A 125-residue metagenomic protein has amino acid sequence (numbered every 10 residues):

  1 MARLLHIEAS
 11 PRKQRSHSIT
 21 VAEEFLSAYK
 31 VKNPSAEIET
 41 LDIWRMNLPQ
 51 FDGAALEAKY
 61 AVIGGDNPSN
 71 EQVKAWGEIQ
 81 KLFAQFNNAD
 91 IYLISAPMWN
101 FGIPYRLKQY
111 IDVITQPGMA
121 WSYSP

Functional and structural regions predicted by a protein language model:
A2-A96, F101-Y105, Q109-Q116: N-terminal beta1-alpha1-beta2 submodule of the flavodoxin-like/Rossmannoid cofactor-binding fold
I114-P125: Short, acidic/small-residue loops that bind anionic groups at enzyme active sites
